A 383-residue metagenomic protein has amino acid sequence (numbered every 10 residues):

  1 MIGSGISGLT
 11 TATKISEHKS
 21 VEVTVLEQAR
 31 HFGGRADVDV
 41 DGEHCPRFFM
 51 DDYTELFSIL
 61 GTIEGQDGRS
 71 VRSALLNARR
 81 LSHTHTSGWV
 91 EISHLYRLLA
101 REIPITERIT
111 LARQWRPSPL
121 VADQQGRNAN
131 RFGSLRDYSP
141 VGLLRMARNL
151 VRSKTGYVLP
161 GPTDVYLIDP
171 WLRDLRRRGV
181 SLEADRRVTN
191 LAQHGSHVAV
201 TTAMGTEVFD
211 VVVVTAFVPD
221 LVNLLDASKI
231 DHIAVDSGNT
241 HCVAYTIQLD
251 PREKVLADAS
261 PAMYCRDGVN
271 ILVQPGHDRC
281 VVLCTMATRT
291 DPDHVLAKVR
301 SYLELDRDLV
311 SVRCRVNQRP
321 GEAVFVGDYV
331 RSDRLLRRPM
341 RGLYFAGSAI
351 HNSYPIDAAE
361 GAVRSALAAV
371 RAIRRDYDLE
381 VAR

Functional and structural regions predicted by a protein language model:
M1-S7: Beta1/beta-strand and adjacent pyrophosphate-binding region of the FAD-binding site in flavoprotein oxidoreductases
S7, H31, P219: Conserved Rossmann-like nucleotide-cofactor binding loop
T10-V21, R177-R178: A short, Lys/Arg-enriched amphipathic alpha-helix followed by its capping loop at the start of a domain
S16-D39: Glycine-rich FAD pyrophosphate-binding loop
H18, R186-D293, Y302: Mid-domain catalytic core of redox enzymes that form a hydrophobic substrate pocket/lid adjacent to a catalytic redox
M50, L56-R145, L150-S153: Mobile amphipathic helical/loop "lid" adjacent to a hydrophobic cofactor/ligand pocket
M146-T202: Helical element adjacent to the flavin cofactor pocket in flavoenzyme catalytic cores
S260, R266-R383: Conserved flavin/dinucleotide-binding core of flavoenzymes
